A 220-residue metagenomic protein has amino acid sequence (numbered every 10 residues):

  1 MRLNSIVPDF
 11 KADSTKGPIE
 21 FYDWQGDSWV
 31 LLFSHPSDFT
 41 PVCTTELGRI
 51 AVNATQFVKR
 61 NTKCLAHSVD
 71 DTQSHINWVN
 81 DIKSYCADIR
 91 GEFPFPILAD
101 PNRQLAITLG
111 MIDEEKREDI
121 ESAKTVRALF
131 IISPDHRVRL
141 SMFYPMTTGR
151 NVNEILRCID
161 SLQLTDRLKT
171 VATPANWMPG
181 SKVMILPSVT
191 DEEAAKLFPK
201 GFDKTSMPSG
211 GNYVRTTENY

Functional and structural regions predicted by a protein language model:
M1-Y220: Chalcogenol-based redox active-site neighborhoods
